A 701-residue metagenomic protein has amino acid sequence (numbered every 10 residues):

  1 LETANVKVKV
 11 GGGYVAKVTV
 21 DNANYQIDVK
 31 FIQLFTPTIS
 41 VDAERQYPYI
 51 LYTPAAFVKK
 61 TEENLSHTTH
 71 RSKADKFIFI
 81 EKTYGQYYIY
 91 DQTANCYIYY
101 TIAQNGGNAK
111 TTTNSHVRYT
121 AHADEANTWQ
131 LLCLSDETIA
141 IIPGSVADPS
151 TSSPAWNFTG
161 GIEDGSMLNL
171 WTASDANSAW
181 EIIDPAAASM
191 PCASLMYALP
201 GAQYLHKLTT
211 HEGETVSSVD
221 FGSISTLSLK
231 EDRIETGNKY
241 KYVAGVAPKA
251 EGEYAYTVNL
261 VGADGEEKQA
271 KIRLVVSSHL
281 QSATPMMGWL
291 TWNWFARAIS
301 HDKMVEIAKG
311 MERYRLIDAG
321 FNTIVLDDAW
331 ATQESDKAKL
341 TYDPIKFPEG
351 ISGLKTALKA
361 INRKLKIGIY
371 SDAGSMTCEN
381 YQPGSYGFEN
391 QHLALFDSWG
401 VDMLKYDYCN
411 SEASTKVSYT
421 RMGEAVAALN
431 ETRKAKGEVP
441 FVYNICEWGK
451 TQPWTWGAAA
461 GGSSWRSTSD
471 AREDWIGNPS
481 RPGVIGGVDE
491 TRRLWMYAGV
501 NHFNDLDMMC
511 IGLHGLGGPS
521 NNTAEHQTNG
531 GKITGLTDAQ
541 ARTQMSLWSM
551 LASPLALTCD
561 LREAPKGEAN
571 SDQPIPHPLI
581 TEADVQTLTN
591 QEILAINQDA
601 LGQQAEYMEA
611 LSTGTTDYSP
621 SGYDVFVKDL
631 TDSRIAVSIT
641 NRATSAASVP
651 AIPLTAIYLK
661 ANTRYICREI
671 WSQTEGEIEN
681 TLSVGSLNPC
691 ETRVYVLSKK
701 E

Functional and structural regions predicted by a protein language model:
L1-A4, S218-K241: Low-complexity "stalk/linker" and mucin-like segments enriched in Ser/Thr/Pro/Ala/Gly
E2-V8, I141-G144, K241-E251: Extracellular/luminal low-complexity segments enriched in Ser/Thr/Pro
Y25-Q33, K268-S277: C-terminal edge beta-strand
L34-A186: Lectin-like carbohydrate-binding module/patch detector with strong preference for beta-trefoil
N293, V305-K416: Aromatic-lined carbohydrate-binding/catalytic grooves of carbohydrate-active enzymes
F388-Q391, F441-D560: Glycan-recognition surfaces
W548-L551, A556-T558, Y618-L659: Carbohydrate-binding surface patches
I678-E701: C-terminal beta-strand-rich structural cap/linker in extracellular carbohydrate-active enzymes
